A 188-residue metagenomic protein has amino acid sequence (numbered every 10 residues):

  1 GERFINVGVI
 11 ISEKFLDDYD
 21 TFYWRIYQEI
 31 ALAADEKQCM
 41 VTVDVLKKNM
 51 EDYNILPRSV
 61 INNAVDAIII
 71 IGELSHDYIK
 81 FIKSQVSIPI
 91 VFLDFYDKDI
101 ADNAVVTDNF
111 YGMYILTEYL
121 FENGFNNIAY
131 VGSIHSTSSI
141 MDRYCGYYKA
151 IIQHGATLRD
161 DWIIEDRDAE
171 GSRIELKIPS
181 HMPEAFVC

Functional and structural regions predicted by a protein language model:
G1-Y19: N-terminal helix-turn-helix/winged-helix DNA-binding helices and compositionally similar short basic alpha-helical
E2, L46, M50-E51, M113: Short, composition-biased local secondary-structure segments
V7-S12, R25-T42, I55-I61, A67 (+2 more regions): Bacterial carbohydrate/catabolite-sensing allosteric modules
K14, K47-E51, I71-D77, D168: Short beta->alpha connector loops
D17-D18, Y78-I79, A101, S138: Glycine/Thr-rich phosphate-binding loops of Rossmann-like dinucleotide-binding domains
D18-I26: N-terminal pre-catalytic "stem/leader" segment of glycosyltransferase-like enzymes
S75, F81-Q85: Beta-alpha junction/loop-to-helix N-cap segments that form part of ligand/metal-binding clefts
D77-Y78, G146: Phosphate- and divalent-cation-binding pockets in alpha/beta enzyme and binding domains that engage nucleotide-derived
